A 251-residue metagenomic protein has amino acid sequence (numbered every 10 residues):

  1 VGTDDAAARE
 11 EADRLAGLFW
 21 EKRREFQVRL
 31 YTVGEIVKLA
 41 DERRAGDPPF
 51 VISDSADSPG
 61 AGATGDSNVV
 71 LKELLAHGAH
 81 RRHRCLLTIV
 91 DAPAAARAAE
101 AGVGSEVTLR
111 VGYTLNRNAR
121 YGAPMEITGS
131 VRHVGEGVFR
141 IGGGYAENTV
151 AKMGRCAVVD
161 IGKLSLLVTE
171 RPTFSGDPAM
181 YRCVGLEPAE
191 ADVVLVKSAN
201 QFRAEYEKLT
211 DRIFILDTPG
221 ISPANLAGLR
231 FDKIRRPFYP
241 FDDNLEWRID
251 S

Functional and structural regions predicted by a protein language model:
V1-R171: Hard-cation-handling environments
W20, V138-S251: Extended hydrophobic packing segments that form well-structured cores
